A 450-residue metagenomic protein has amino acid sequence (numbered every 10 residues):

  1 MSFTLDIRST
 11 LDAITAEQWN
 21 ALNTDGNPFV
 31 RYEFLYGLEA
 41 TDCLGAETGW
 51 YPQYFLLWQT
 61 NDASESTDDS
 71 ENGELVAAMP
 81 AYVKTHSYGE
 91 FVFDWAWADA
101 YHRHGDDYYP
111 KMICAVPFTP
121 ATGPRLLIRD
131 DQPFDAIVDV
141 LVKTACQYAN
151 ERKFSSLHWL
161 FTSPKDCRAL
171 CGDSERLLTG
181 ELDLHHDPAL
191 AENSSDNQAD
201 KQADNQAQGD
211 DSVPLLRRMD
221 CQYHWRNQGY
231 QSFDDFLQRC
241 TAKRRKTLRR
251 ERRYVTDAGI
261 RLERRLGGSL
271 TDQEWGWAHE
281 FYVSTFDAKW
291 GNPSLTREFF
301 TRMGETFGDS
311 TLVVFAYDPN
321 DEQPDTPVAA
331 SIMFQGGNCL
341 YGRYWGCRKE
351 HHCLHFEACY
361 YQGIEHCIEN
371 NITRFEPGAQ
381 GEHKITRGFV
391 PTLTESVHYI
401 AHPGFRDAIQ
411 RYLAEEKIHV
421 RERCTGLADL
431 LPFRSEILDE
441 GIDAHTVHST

Functional and structural regions predicted by a protein language model:
M1-T450: N-acyltransferase acceptor-side catalytic subdomain
